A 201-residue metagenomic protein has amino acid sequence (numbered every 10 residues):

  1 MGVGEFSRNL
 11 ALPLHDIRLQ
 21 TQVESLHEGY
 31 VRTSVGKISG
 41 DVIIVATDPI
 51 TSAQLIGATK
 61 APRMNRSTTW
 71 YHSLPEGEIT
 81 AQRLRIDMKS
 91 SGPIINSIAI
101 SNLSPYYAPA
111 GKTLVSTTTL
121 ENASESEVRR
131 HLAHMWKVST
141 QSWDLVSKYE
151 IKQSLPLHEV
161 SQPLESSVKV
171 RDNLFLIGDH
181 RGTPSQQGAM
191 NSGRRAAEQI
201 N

Functional and structural regions predicted by a protein language model:
M1-L12, R18, E121-A123: Short beta-strand to alpha-helix junction loop
L14, G40-D41, R171: Short, well-ordered alpha-helix to beta-strand connector turns
R18-T21, H27, G178: Short loop/edge segments at beta-strand edges and connector loops that shape dinucleotide/nucleotide cofactor-binding
Q22, D48-P49, I151, D179: Flexible loop residues that form catalytic and substrate-binding hotspots at small-molecule/glycan-binding clefts
V23-L26, S166-V168: Short, exposed beta-strand/loop patches in secreted or surface proteins that constitute
E24-W136: Mid-domain catalytic core of redox enzymes that form a hydrophobic substrate pocket/lid adjacent to a catalytic redox
I100, P105-N201: Conserved flavin/dinucleotide-binding core of flavoenzymes
